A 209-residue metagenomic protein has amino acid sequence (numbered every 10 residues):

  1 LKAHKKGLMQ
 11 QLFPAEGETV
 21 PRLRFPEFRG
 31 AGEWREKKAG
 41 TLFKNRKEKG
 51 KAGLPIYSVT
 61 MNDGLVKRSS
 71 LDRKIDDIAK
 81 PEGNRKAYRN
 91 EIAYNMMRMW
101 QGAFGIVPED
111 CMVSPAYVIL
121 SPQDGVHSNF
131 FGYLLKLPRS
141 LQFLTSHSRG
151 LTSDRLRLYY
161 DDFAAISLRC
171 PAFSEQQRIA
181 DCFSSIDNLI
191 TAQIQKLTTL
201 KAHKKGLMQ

Functional and structural regions predicted by a protein language model:
L1-E33, R169-Q209: Amphipathic alpha-helical coiled-coil/heptad-repeat segments
R22-L23, A52-T60, H147-S148: Short coil/turn segments at secondary-structure boundaries
R24-K51: Non-catalytic DNA-recognition/assembly elements of restriction-modification systems
P26-G30, I78, V118-Q123, A165-C170: Short, well-ordered beta-strand elements within core beta-sheets of diverse protein domains
V59-R73: Short, basic/aromatic beta-hairpin or loop at an interaction surface
S70-L71, P81-L141, T145-S148, D154 (+2 more regions): A short beta-sheet element
I75-P81, T152, S185: Short, solvent-exposed loop/turn positions at domain surfaces that link secondary-structure elements or cap domain
